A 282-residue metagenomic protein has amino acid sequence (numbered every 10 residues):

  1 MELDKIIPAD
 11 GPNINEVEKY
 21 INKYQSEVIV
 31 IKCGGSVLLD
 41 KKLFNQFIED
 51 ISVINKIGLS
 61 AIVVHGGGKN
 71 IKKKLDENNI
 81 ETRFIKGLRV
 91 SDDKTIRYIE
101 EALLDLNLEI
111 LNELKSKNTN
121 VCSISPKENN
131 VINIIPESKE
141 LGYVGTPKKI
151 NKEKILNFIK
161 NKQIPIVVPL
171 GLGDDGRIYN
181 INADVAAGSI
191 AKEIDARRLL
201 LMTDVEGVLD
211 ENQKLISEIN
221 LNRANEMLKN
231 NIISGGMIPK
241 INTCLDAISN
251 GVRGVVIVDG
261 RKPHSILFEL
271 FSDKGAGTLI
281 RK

Functional and structural regions predicted by a protein language model:
M1-R261, K274, R281-K282: Nucleotide/pyrophosphate-binding catalytic subdomain
R253, I266-L267: Membrane-helix cytosolic exit motif
L267, A276-T278: Charged catalytic cores and adjacent phosphate/nucleic-acid-binding surfaces used for phosphate/nucleic-acid chemistry
